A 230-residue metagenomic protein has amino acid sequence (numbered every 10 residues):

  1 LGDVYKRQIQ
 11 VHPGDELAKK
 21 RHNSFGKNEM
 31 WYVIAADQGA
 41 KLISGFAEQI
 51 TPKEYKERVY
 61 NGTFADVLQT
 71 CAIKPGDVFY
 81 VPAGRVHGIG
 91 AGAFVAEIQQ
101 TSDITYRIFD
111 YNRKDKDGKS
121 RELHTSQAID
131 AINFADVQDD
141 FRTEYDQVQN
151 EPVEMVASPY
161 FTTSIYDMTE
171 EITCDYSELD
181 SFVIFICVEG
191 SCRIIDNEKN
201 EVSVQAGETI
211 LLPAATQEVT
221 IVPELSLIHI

Functional and structural regions predicted by a protein language model:
D3, N28-E29, V33-I50, Y55 (+1 more regions): Glycine- and acidic-residue-biased ligand/ion/polar-headgroup-sensing regions
V4-Y5, I230: Short, small-residue-biased leader/transition segments that mark boundaries at the very start of proteins
V11-A18, T162-E178: Conserved short histidine dyad/triad with adjacent acidic residue
D15, G26, A35-P75, Y80: Intrinsically disordered, low-complexity linker/loop segments enriched in Gly/Pro and charged/polar residues
A18-K20, V86-A91, A96-Q99, C174-Y176 (+2 more regions): Short beta-strand His + acidic residue motifs that chelate non-heme Fe in jelly-roll/DSBH and cupin folds
E29-M30, G88, G92-Y111, L225-I228: A short hydrophobic beta-strand segment most commonly corresponding to one strand of the jelly-roll/cupin
L68-V78, N197-A215: Short acidic-glycine-tyrosine-enriched beta hairpin
I108-T162: A short, N-terminal "cap"/entry segment at the start of jelly-roll beta-barrel domains of the cupin/DSBH fold
